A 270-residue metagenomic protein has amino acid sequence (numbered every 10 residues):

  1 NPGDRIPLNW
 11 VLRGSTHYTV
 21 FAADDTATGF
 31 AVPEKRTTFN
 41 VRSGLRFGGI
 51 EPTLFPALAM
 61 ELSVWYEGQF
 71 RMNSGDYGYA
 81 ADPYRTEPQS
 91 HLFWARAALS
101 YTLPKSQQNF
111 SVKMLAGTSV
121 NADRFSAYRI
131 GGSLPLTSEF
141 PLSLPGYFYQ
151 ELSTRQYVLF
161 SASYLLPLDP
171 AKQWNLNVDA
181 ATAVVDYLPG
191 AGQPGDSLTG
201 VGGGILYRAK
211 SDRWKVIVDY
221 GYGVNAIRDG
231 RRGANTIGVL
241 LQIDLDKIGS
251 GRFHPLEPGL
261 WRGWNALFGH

Functional and structural regions predicted by a protein language model:
N1-I6, G14-V32, R124, W214-G238 (+1 more regions): Outer-membrane beta-barrel translocator/channel fold
R5-I6, W10-Y18, M60-G68: Face-selective signature of the C-terminal outer-membrane beta-barrel domain
T38-A180, V184-A191, D229-R231, V239-H270: C-terminal outer-membrane beta-barrel translocator/porin domains of Gram-negative envelope proteins and their
P170-Q173, S211-K215: Substrate-binding/catalytic groove segments of enzymes that remodel or degrade extracellular structural polymers
D179-A183, L206-K210, D219-G223, Q242-D244: Short, loop-centered acidic/histidine patches that primarily coordinate divalent metals
A191-G203: A short alpha/beta connector and helix-capping loop motif
